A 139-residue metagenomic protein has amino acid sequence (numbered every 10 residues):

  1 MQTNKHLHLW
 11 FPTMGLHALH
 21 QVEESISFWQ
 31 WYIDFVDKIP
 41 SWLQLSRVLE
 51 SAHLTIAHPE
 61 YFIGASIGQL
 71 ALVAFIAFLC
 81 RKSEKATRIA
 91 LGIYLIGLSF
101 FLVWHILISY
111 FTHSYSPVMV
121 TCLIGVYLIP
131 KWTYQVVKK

Functional and structural regions predicted by a protein language model:
T3-W29: N-terminal signal-anchor transmembrane alpha helix
H6-W10, A86-Y94: Membrane-interfacial loop-to-transmembrane alpha-helix junctions, especially the N-terminal start
H17-V22, I96-I106: Aromatic-anchored segments of alpha-helical transmembrane domains
D34-A52: Perimembrane loop-to-helix junctions flanking transmembrane segments
S46-G68: Interfacial helix-start motif at the membrane-water boundary
E60-A77, F100-F101: Core segments of transmembrane alpha-helices that mediate helix-helix packing or line hydrophobic substrate/ligand
F78-K82, V103-T112: Juxtamembrane "helix-exit" motif on the non-cytosolic side of transmembrane helices
I106-K139: Alpha-helical transmembrane segments of multi-pass integral membrane proteins, characterized by long hydrophobic
